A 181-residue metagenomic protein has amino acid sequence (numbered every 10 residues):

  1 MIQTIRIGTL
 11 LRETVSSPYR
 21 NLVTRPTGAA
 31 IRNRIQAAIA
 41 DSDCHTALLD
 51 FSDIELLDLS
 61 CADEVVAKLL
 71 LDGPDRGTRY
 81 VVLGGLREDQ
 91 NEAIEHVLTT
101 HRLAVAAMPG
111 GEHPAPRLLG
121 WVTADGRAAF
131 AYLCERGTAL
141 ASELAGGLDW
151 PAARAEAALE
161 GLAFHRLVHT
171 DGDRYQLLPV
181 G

Functional and structural regions predicted by a protein language model:
M1-T24: Domain-start "cap" segments at the beginnings of catalytic or binding domains
Y19-T46, F51-L103: Amphipathic alpha-helical interaction surfaces in cytosolic regulatory modules
A40-D41, L133-G137: Short helix-capping/hinge SLiMs at alpha-helix to coil transitions
L48, E135-L148: Short acidic, hydrophobic short linear motifs in intrinsically disordered regions
T100-Y132, A157: Short alpha-helical segments that sit at the start of domains
T123, T170-G181: Short, cationic-aromatic polyanion-contact patches
D149-F164: Short amphipathic alpha-helical interaction segments
